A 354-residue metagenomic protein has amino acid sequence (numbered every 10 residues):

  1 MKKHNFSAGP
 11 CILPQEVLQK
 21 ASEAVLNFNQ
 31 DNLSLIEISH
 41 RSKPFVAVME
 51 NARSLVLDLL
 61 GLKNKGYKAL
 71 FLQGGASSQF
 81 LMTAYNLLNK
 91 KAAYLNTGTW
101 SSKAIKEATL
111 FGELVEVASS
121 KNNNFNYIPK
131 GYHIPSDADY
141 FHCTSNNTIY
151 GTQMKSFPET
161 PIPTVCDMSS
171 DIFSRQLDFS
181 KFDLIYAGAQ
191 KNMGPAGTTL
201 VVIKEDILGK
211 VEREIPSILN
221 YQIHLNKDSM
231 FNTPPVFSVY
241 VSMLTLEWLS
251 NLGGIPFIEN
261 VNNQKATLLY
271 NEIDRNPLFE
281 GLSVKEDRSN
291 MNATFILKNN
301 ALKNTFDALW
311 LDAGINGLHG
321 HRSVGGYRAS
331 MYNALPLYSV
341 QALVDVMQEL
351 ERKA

Functional and structural regions predicted by a protein language model:
M1-S39: N-terminal "arm"/small-domain region of PLP-dependent enzymes with the aminotransferase-like
K3, R328-A354: PLP-dependent enzyme catalytic core of the Aspartate aminotransferase-like
G9, A108, S120-I172: Active-site phosphate-binding strand-loop segment of PLP-dependent enzymes
P14, A189-Y270, V284, K353-A354: Active-site C-terminal subdomain of aminotransferase-like
N32-M82, T99, E107: Conserved N-terminal alpha-helix of the aminotransferase class I/II PLP-enzyme fold
A76-F141: PLP-dependent aminotransferase-like
V165, F179-Q190, T199: Conserved active-site segment immediately N-terminal to the catalytic lysine that forms the internal aldimine
F279-L309: Conserved PLP-binding catalytic core of the aspartate aminotransferase-like
